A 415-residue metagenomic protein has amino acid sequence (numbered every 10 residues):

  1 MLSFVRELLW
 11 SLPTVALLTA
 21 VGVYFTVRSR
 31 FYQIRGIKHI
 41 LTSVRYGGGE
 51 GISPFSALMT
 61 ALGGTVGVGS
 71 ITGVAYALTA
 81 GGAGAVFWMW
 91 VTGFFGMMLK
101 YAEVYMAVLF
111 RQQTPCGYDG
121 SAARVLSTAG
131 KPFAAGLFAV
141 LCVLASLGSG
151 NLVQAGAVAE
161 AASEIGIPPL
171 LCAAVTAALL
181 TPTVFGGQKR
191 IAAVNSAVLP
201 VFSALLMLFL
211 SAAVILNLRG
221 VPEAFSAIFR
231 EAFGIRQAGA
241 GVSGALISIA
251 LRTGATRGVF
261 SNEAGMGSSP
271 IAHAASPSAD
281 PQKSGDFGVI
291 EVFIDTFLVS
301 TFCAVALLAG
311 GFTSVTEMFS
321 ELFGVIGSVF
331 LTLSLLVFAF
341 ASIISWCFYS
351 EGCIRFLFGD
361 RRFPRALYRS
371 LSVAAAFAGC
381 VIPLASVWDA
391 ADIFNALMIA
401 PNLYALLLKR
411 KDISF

Functional and structural regions predicted by a protein language model:
M1-V68, L78-A85, G96, A405-F415: N-terminal alpha-helical transmembrane segments of multi-pass membrane transport and channel/translocase proteins
L17-L41, A155-A162, P168-F229, I354 (+1 more regions): Membrane-interface loop-to-helix entry segments
G22-T26, T92-Y118, A122-A123, S127-V184 (+3 more regions): Helix-loop-helix module between adjacent transmembrane segments
R28-Q33, G69-V74, A83, L147-A159 (+5 more regions): Transmembrane helix-loop junctions in multi-pass membrane proteins
F31-I52, Y76-V86, M98-G130, I271 (+2 more regions): Flexible loop linkers connecting adjacent transmembrane helices in multi-pass alpha-helical membrane transporters
G49-A80, M106-L109, P115-A123, V143 (+2 more regions): Alpha-helical membrane segments and immediately flanking helix-loop junctions that form or couple to the substrate/ion
G49-P54, G82-M89, R124-L137, A173 (+2 more regions): Membrane-interface alpha-helices at helix entry/exit sites of multi-pass transporters
E103-F110, P115, A212-A227, G239-V242 (+3 more regions): Extracellular/periplasmic helix-exit of transmembrane alpha-helices
